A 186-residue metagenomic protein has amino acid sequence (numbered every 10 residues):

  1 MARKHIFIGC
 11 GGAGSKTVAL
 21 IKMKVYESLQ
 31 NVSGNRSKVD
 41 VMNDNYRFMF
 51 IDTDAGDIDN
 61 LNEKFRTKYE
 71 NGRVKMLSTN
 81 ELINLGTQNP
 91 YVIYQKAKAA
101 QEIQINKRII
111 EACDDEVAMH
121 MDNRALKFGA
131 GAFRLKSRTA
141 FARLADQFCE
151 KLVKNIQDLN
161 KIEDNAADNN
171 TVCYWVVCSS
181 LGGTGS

Functional and structural regions predicted by a protein language model:
M1-C178, S186: Segments that form or flank anion-binding pockets
